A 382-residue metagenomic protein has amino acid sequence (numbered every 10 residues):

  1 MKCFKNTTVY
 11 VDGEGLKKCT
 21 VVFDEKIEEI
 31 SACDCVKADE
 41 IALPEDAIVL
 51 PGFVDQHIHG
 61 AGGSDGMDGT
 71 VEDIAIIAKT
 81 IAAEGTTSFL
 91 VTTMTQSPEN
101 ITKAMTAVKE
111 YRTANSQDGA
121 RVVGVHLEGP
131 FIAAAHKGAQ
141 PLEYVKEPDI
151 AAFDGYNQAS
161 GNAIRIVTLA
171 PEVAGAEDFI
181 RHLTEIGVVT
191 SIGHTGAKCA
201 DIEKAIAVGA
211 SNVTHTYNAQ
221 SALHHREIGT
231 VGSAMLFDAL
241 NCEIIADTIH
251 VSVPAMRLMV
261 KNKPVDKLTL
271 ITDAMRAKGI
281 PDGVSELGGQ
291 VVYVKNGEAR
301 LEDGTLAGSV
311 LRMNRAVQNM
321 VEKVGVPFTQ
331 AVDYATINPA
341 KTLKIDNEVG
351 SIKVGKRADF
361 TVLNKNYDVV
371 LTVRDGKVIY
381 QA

Functional and structural regions predicted by a protein language model:
M1-K5, V9-L50: Histidine-rich, glycine-flanked metal-binding segment
K2-F4, V36-A75, K79: Replace "His-x-His-based motif
T7, K341, S351-A382: C-terminal cap of metal-dependent C-N hydrolases
H59, A75-A104, A120-A133, S160-E172 (+4 more regions): Divalent metal-dependent hydrolysis catalytic cores, especially in the metallo-beta-lactamase
K79-L90, A134-G161, K204-T216, E227-N241 (+1 more regions): Active-site gating loops and adjacent loop-to-helix segments of metal-dependent hydrolytic enzymes
L127, L183, V213, M320 (+1 more regions): Conserved, mostly hydrophobic/aromatic
D154, Q158-I280: Active-site core of metal-dependent hydrolases
G232-C242, T248, V260-T272, K278-L363: His/Asp/Glu-enriched, well-ordered alpha-helical/loop segment that forms or immediately abuts the divalent-metal
